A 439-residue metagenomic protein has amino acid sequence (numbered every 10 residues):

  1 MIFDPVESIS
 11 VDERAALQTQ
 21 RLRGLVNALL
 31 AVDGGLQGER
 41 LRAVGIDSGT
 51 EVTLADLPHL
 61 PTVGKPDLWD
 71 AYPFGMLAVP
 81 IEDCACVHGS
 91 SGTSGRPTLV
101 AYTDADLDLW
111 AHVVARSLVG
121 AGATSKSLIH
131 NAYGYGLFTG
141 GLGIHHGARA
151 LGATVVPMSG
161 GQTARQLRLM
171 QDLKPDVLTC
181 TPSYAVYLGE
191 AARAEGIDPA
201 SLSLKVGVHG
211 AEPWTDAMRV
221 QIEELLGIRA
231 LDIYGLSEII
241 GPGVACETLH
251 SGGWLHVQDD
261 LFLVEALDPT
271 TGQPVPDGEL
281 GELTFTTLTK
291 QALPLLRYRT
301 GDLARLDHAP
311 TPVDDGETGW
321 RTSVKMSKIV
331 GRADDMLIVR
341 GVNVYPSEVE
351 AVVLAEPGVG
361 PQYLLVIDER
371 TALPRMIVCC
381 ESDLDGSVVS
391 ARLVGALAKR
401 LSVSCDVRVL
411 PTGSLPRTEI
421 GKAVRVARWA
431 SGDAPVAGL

Functional and structural regions predicted by a protein language model:
M1-G89, G95-H112, R116-G120, A372-L373 (+4 more regions): Nucleotide 5′-phosphate-binding alpha/beta core
F3-V6, A16, A55, L60-L231 (+2 more regions): Active-site phosphate/ATP/adenylate-binding loop shared across adenylate-forming ligases
L128-N131, T284, C379: Short, well-ordered beta-strand segments
V155, A230, V264, Y363 (+1 more regions): Generic structural signal for residues in well-ordered beta-strands
L178, T289-V403, I420: AMP-binding/adenylate-forming catalytic core of the ANL superfamily
L202, Q258-L261, R332: Short, solvent-exposed loop/turn segments at the edges of secondary structure
W214-T311: Conserved AMP-binding/adenylate-forming
G272, I420-G421: Glycine-centered positions within short beta-strands or beta-hairpins
